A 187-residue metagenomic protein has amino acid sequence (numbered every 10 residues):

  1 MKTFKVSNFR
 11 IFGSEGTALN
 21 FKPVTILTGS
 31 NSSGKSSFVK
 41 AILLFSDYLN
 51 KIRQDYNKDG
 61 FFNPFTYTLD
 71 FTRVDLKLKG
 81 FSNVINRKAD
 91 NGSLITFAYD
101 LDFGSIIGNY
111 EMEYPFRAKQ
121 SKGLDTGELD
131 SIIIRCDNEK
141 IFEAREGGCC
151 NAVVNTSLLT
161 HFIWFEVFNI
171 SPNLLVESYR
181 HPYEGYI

Functional and structural regions predicted by a protein language model:
M1-I187: P-loop NTPase switch/coupling surface
